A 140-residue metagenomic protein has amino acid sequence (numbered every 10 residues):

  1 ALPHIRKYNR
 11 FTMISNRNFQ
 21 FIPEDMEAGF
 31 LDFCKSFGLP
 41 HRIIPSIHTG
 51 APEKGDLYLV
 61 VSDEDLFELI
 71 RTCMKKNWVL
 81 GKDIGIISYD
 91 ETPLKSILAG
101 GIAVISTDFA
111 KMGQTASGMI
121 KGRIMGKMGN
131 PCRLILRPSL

Functional and structural regions predicted by a protein language model:
L2-F11: Glycine-rich phosphate/diphosphate-binding loops that line cofactor/substrate pockets in enzymes
R6, L39, W78-V79: Helix N-cap/coil-helix junction residues
M13-G50, V60-F67, Y89-E91, S106-Q114: Hinge/beta->alpha junction and helix N-cap segments in small-molecule ligand-binding domains
P52-L57, E64-L140: Flexible loop/turn connectors
